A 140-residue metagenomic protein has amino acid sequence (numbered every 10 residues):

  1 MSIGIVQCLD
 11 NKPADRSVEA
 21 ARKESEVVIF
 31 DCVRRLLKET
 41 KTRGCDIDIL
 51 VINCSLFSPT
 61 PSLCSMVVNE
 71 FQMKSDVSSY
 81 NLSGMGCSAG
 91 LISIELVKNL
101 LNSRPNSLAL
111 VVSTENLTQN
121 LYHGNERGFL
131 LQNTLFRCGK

Functional and structural regions predicted by a protein language model:
M1-K140: Terminal domain-initiation and capping elements
